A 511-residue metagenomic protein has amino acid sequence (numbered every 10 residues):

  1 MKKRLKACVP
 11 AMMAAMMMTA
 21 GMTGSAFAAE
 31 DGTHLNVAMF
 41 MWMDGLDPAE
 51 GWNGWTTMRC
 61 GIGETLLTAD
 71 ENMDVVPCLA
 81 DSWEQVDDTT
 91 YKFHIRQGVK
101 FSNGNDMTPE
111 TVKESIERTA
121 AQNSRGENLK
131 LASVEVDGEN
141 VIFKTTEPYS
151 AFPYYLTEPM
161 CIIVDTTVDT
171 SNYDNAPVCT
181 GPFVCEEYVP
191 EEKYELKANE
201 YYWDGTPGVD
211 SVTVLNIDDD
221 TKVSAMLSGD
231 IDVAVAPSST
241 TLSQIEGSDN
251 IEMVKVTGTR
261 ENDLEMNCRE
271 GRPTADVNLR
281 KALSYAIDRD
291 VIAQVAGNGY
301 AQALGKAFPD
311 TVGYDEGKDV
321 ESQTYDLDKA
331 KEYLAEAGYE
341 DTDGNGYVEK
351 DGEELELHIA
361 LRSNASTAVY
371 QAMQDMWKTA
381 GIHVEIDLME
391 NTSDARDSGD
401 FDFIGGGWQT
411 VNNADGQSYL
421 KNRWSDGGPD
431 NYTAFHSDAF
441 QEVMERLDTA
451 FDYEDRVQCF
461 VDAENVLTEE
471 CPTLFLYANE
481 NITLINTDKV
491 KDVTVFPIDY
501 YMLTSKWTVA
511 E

Functional and structural regions predicted by a protein language model:
A38-V86, V178: N-terminal lobe/hinge region of extracytoplasmic solute-binding protein
N53, D70-D74, T157-P207, S211 (+3 more regions): Gly/Pro-rich hinge or "lid" segments in bacterial periplasmic/extracellular proteins
E84-V86, K92, G126-T167: Surface-exposed binding/hinge segments that line and control ligand-binding clefts or catalytic entry sites
T108-E114, G138-I142, G181-P182, D210-S211 (+4 more regions): Alpha-helical secondary-structure segments
N199-Q244, H383: Ligand-site clamp/hinge motif
A303-T342, A365-A368: Structural transition elements
E385-D394, S418-T487, E511: Extracytoplasmic/peripheral linker and loop segments enriched in polar/acidic and small residues with frequent Thr/Pro
T483-E511: Long beta-strand-rich cores associated with HINT superfamily self-processing modules
